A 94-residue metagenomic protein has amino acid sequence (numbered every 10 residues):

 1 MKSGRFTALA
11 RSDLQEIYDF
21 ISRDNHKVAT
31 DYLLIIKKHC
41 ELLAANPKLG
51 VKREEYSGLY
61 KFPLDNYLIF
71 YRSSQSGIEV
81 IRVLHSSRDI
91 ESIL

Functional and structural regions predicted by a protein language model:
M1-D31: Arg/Lys-rich, positively charged N-terminal/basic patches that mediate binding to nucleic acids
F20, N46-L49: Amphipathic, soluble alpha-helical interaction motifs
D24, A29-D31, V51-Y56, R88-E91: Solvent-exposed interaction patches of small proteins and small membrane subunits
E41-A44: Short proline/glycine- and basic residue-enriched helix-capping loop/turn segments at helix->loop/beta transitions
K48-G77: Basic/aromatic recognition patch in beta-strand/loop cores that engages polyanionic ligands
Y67-L68, R72-L94: Enriched for short, Lys/Arg-rich terminal
